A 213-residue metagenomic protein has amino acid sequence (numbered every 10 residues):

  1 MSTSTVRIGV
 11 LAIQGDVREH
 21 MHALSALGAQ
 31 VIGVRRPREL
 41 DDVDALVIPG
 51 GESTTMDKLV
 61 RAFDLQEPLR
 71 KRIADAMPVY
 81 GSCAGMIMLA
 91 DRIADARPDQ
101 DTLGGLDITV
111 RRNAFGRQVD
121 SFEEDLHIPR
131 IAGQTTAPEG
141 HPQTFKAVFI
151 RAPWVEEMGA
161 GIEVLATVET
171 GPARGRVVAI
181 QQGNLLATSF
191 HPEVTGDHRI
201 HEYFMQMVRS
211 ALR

Functional and structural regions predicted by a protein language model:
M1-A62, Q66-A74, H198-R213: N-terminal beta1-alpha1 cap of cysteine-dependent amidohydrolase-like domains
I13, A84, F190: Cofactor-binding loop segments of dinucleotide-utilizing enzymes, especially the Rossmann-like FAD- and NAD(P)+-binding
V31-I32, V79, L185: Hydrophobic anchor at the start of a short beta-strand that flanks the dinucleotide cofactor-binding loop
D41, D101, Q143: Structured loop/turn residues at beta-strand edges in well-structured enzyme cores
I48, G81, T188: Redox-cofactor binding/interface segments in oxidoreductases and associated redox assembly factors
S53-G133: Cysteine-nucleophile active-site neighborhood
R112-D120, D125-R213: Amide-donor transfer/coupling interface in amidating biosynthetic enzymes
